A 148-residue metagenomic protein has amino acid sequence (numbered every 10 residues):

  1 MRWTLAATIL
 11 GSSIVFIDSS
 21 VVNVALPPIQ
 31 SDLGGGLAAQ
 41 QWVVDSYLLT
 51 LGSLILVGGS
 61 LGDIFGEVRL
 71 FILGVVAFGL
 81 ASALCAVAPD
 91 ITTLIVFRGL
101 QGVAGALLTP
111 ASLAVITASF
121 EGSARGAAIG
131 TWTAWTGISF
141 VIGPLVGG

Functional and structural regions predicted by a protein language model:
M1-G148: Transmembrane-helix bundle of Major Facilitator Superfamily
